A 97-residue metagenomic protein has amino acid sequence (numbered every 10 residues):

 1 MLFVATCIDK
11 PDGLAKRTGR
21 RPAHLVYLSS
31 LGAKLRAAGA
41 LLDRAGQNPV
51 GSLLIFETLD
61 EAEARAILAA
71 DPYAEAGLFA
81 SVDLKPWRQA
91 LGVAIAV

Functional and structural regions predicted by a protein language model:
M1-V97: Conserved, structured core segments of small domains
